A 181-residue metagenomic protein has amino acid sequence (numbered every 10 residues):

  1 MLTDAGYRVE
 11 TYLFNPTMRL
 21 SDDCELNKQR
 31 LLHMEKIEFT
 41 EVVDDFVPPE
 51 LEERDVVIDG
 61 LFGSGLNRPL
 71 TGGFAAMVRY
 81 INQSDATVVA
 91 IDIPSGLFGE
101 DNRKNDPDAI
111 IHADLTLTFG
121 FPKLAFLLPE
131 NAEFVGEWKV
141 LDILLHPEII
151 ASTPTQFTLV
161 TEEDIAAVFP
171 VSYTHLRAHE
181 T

Functional and structural regions predicted by a protein language model:
M1-V56, N67-G72: A cross-family phosphate/adenosyl-ligand binding-site feature
R54-R177: YjeF_N-associated NAD(P)HX repair module
